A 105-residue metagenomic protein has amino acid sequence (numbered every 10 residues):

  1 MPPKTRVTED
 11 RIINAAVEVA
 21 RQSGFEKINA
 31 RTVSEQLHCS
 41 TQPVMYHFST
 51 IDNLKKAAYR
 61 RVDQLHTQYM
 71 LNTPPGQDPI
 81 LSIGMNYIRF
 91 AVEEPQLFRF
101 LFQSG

Functional and structural regions predicted by a protein language model:
M1-V7: N-terminal intrinsically disordered/low-complexity leader segments
R11, A15, V19-N53, A57: Helix-turn-helix
V19, Y69, F90: Short alpha-helical functional segments enriched in proximate histidine and acidic residues
T41, H66, M70, F98-F102: Membrane-helix exit/interface motif
S49-N53, P74-D78, V92: Residues in soluble alpha-helical coiled-coils and helical-bundle/repeat scaffolds
I51, A58-V62, G105: The DNA-recognition helices of helix-turn-helix-type DNA-binding domains
K56-S82: Amphipathic alpha-helical linker/stalk segments
L81-S104: Helical hydrophobic small-molecule/effector-binding pocket
